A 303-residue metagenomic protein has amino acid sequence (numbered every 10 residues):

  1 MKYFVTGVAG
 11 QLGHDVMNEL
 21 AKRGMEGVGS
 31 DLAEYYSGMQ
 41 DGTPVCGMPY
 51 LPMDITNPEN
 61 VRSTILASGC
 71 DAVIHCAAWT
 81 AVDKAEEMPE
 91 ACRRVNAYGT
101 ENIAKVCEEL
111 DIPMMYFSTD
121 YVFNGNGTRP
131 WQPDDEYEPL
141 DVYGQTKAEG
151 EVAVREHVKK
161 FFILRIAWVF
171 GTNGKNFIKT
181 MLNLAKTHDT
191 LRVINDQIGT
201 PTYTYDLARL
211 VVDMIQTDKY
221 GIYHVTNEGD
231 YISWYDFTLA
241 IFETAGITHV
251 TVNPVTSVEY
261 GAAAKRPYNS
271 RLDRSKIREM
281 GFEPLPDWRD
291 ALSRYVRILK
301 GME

Functional and structural regions predicted by a protein language model:
M1-R23: N-terminal Rossmann NAD(P)H-binding glycine-rich loop of SDR-like oxidoreductase domains
T43-N57: Rossmann-fold cofactor-recognition segment
I55-V95: NAD(P)H-binding glycine-rich loop region in Rossmannoid oxidoreductase-like domains and their noncatalytic homologs
R94-N102, E109, V122-L164, V169: Catalytic helix-loop patch of NAD(P)-dependent Rossmann-fold dehydrogenases
V152-P201, Y205-D206, V212-D213: NAD(P)-dependent short-chain dehydrogenase/reductase
T172-N173, Q197-D206, V225-T244, R294: Substrate-binding strand-loop-helix patch in Rossmann-like NAD(P)-dependent oxidoreductase/epimerase domains
T217-A262, E303: Mid/C-terminal beta-alpha module of Rossmann-like enzyme folds, strongest in SDR-family dehydrogenases/epimerases
S233-L239, T256-Y295, E303: Conserved C-terminal active-site "lid" loop/helix of NAD(P)H-dependent oxidoreductases that clamps the redox cofactor
